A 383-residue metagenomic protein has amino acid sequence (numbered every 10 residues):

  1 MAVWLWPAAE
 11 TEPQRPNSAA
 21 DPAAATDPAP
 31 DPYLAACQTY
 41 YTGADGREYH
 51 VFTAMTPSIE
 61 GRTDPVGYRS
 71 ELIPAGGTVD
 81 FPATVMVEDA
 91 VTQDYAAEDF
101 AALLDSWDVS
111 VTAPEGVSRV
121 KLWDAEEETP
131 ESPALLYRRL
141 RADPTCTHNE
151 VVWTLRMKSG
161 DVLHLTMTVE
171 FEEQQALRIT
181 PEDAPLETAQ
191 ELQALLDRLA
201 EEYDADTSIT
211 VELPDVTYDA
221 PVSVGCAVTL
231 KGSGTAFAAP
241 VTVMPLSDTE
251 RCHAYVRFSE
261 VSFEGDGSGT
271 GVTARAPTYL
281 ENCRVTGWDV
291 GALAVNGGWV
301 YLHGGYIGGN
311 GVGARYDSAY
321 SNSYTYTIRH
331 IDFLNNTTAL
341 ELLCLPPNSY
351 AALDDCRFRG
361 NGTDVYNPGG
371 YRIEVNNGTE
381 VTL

Functional and structural regions predicted by a protein language model:
D31-V111: Solvent-exposed, low-complexity, repeat-rich "mucin-like" stalks and linkers
V66, F100-A134: Low-complexity "stalk/linker" and mucin-like segments enriched in Ser/Thr/Pro/Ala/Gly
E131-C146: Extracellular/luminal low-complexity segments enriched in Ser/Thr/Pro
T168-L196: Right-handed parallel beta-helix/beta-solenoid
A184, A189, D206-V228, S233-P240 (+1 more regions): N-terminal extracellular ligand-recognition/capping segment immediately after the signal peptide
D219-P221, A238-P240, V261-G267, T286-V290 (+6 more regions): Surface-exposed loop/turn segments connecting beta-strands in extracellular beta-rich domains
V228-T273, R284, L383: Right-handed parallel beta-helix/beta-spiral solenoid domain characteristic of secreted/periplasmic
T229-G232, V256-F258, T278-N282, W299-G304 (+4 more regions): All-beta strand scaffolds that present successive hydrophobic residues in beta-strands
